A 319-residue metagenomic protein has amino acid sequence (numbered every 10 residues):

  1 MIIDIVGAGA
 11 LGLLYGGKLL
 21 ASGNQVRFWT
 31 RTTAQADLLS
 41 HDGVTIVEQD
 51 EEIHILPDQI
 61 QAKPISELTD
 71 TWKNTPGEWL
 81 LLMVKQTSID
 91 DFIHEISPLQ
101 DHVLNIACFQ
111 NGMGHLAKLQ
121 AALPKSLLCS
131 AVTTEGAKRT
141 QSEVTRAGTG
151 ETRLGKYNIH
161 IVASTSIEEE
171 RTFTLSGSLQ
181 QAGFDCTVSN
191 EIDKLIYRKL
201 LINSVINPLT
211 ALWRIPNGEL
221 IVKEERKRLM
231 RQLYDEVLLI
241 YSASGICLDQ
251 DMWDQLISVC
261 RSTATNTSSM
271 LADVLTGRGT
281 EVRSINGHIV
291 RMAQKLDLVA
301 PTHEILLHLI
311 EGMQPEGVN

Functional and structural regions predicted by a protein language model:
M1-I55: NAD(P)+-binding Rossmann beta1-loop-alpha1 motif at the extreme N-terminus of oxidoreductases
I3, Q25-R27, I106, L128 (+1 more regions): Hydrophobic anchor at the start of a short beta-strand that flanks the dinucleotide cofactor-binding loop
I55-E143: Rossmann-like NAD(P)(H) cofactor-binding subdomain of soluble oxidoreductases
F109-L195: Rossmann-fold dinucleotide-binding core
E143-I159, R214-L220, N266-T276: Helix-loop-beta segment of a Rossmann-like dinucleotide-binding subdomain
D193-I221, E225-L238, T265: Active-site-proximal catalytic alpha-helix in oxidoreductases
R231-N319: NAD(P)-dependent Rossmann-like dehydrogenase/reductase catalytic/cofactor-binding core
